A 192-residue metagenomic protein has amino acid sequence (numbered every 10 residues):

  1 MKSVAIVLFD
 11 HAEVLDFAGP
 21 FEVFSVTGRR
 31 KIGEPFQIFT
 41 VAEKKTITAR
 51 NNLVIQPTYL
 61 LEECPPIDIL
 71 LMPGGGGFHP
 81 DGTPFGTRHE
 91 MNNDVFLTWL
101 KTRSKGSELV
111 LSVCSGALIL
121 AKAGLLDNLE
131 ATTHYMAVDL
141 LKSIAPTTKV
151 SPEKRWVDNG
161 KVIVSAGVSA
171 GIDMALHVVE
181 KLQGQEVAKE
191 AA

Functional and structural regions predicted by a protein language model:
M1-V110, I119-A121, D139, P152 (+1 more regions): Extended, subdomain-level signal for the structured scaffold at the beginning of enzyme domains
L53-P57, P146-T147, S165-A166: Short, surface-exposed amphipathic charged segments that create phosphate/polyanion-binding patches used for binding
K105-L109, L126-E130, K161: Short active-site oxyanion
V110-L111, T132, S151, I163: Structural detector of well-ordered beta-strand residues that form the stable sheet scaffold of enzyme domains
L126-E153: A conserved active-site-flanking secondary-structure segment within enzyme catalytic domains
V150-A166: Conserved Rossmann-fold dehydrogenase catalytic segment
G167-G171: Short acidic alpha-helix initiation/capping motifs at coil-to-helix transition points, especially at protein N-termini
